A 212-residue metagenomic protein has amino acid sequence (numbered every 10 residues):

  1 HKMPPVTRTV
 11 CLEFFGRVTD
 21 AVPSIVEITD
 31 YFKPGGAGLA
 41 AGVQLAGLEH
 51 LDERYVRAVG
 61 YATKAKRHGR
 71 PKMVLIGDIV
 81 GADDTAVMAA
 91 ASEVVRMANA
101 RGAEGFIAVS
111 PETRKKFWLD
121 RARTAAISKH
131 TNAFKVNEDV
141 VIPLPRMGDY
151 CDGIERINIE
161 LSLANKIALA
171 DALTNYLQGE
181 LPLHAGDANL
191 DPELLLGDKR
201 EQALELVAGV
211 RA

Functional and structural regions predicted by a protein language model:
H1-A212: Noncatalytic alpha-helical scaffold of FAD-dependent oxidoreductases
